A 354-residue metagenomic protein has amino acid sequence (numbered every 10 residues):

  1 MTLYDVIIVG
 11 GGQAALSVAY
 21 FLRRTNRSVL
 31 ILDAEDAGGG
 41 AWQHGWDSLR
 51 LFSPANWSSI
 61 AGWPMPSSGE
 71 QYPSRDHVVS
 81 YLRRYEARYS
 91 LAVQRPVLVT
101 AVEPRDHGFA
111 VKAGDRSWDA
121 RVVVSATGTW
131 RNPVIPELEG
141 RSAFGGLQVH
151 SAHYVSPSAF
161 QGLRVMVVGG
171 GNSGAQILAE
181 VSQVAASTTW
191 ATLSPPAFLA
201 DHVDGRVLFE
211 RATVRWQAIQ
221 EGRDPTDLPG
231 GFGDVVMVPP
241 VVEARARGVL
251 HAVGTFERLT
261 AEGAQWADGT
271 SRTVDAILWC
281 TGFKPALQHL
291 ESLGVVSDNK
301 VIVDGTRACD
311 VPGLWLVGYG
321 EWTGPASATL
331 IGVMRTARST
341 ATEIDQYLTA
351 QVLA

Functional and structural regions predicted by a protein language model:
T2-G11, L16-E35, G39-A41, E70-A354: Flavin (primarily FAD) cofactor-binding/catalytic cores of flavoenzymes
W46: Glycine-rich loop at the start of a catalytic domain that most often binds anionic cofactors/ligands
L49: Histidine-centered active-site microenvironments of extracellular/periplasmic hydrolases and transferases
F52-E70, I219-E221: Glycine-rich flavin
